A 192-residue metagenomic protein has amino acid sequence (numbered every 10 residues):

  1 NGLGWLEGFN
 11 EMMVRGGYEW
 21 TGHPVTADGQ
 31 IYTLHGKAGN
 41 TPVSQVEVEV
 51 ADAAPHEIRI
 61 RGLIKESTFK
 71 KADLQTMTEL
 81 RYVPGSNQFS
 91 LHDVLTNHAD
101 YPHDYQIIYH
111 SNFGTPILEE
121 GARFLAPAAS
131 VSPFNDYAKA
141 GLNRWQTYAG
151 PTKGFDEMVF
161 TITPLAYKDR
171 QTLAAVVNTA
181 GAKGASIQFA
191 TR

Functional and structural regions predicted by a protein language model:
N1-S90, Y101-P102, F113-K153, T163-R192: Surface-exposed acidic/polar loop and edge beta-strand patches at domain peripheries
H92-V94: Residues within well-ordered beta-strands of beta-sheet-rich folds
Q106-Y109: Short Gly/aromatic-enriched secondary-structure transition segments
F155-V159: C-terminal beta-strand-rich structural cap/linker in extracellular carbohydrate-active enzymes
